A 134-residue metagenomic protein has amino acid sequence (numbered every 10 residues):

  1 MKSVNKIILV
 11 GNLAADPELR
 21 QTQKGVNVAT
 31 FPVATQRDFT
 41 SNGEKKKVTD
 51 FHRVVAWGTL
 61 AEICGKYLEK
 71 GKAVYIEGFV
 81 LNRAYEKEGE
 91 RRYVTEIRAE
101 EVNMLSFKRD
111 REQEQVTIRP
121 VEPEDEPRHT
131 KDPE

Functional and structural regions predicted by a protein language model:
M1-S3, R20-K24, E44, M104-E134: Acidic, gly/ser/pro-rich intrinsically disordered tails
I7-V48, Y93: Core FKBP-type peptidyl-prolyl cis-trans isomerase
G11-L13, V33, E69-L81, A99-V102: OB-fold and OB-like beta-barrel modules that bind single-stranded nucleic acids
D16-E18, Q36-D38, T59, R83-Y85 (+1 more regions): Short coil/turn motifs at secondary-structure junctions
S41-K66: A beta-strand/beta-hairpin structural motif
V54, K87-M104: OB-fold/S1-family single-stranded nucleic acid-binding modules
W57-R92: Beta-rich strand-turn-strand
